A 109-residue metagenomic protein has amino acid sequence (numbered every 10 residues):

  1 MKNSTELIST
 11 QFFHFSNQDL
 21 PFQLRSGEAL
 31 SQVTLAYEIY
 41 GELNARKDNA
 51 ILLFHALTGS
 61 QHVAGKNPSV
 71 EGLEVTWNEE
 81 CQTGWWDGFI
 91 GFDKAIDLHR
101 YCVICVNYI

Functional and structural regions predicted by a protein language model:
M1-L53, H62, K66-N67: Catalytic-loop region of hydrolases
E38, E42-I109: N-terminal cap/lid subdomain of alpha/beta-hydrolase-fold enzymes
